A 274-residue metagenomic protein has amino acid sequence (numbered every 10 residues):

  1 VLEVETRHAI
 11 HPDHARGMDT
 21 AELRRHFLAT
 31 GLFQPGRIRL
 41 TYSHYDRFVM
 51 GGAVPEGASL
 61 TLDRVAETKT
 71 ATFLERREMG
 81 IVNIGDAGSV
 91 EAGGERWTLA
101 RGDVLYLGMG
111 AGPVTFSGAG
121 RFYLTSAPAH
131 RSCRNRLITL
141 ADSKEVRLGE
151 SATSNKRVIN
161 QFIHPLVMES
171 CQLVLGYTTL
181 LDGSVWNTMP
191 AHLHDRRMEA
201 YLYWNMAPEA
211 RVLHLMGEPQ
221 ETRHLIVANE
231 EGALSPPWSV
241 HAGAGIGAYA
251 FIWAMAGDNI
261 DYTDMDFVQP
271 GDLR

Functional and structural regions predicted by a protein language model:
L2-T70, E78-M79, L273: Hydrophobic, proline/glycine-rich low-complexity stretches
G36-T68, K156-E199: A short glycine-rich, His/Asp/Glu-containing loop-to-beta-strand
T70-N135: Active-site microenvironments in enzyme catalytic cores
F73-S89, T179-D182, H194-Q220, I226 (+1 more regions): Short, conserved beta-strand element in jelly-roll/cupin
G93, C133-I138, L173-V174, V185-A191 (+1 more regions): A short secondary-structure junction signal
L99-G118, A127, I226-G247, A256: Conserved metal-binding segment of the jelly-roll/cupin
G120-V158, I252-R274: Double-stranded beta-helix
L215-P219, L225, A233-R274: Active-site pocket scaffolds in enzymes
